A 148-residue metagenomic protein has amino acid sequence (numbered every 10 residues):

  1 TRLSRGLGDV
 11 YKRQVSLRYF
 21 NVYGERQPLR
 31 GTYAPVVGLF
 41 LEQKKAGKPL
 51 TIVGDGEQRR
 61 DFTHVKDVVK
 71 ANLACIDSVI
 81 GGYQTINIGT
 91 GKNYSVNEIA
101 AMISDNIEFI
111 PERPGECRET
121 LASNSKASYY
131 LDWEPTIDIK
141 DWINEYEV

Functional and structural regions predicted by a protein language model:
T1, R18-Y19, D55: Short, well-ordered beta-to-alpha junction loops that form the rim of enzyme active sites and present histidine/acidic
T1-Y11: Single conserved hydrophobic/aromatic residue that forms the stacking wall/gate of nucleotide- or nucleobase-binding
R5, K44-V148: C-terminal substrate-binding subdomain of Rossmann-fold SDR/epimerase-dehydratase oxidoreductases
K12-P35: Flexible, glycine-rich beta-alpha linker
